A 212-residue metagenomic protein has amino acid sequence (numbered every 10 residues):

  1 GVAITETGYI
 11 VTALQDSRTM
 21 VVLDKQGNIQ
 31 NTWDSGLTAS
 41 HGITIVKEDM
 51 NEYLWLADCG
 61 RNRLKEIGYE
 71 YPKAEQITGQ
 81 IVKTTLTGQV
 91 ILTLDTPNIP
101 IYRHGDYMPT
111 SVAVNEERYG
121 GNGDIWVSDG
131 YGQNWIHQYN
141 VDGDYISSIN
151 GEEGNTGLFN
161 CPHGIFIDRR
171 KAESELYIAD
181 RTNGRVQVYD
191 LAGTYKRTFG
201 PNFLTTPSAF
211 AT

Functional and structural regions predicted by a protein language model:
G1-T7, G36-E52, N62, Q80 (+4 more regions): Beta-rich, blade/repeat-based domains predominating in secreted/periplasmic proteins but also intracellular
T5-S35: Beta-propeller domains
G8-T12, L54-L56, I125-S128, L176-I178: Hydrophobic beta-strand segments that make up the repeating blades of beta-propeller and related beta-repeat
Q15, C59-R61, G130-G132, R170 (+1 more regions): Short loop/turn segments immediately following the C-termini of beta-strands
T19-V21, G79-V82, N134-Q138, R185-Q187: A short loop-to-beta-strand structural motif that recurs across blades of beta-propeller domains
L23-N28, T85-Q89, N140-D144, D190-T194: Short loop/turn segments that connect beta-strands within beta-propeller blades
N28-W33, L92-L94, N98-Y102, Y145-T156 (+1 more regions): A short beta-strand motif characteristic of beta-propeller blades
A57-G79, N122-S128, Q133: Short, conserved, GDST-rich strand-edge loop motifs in beta-rich repeat architectures
